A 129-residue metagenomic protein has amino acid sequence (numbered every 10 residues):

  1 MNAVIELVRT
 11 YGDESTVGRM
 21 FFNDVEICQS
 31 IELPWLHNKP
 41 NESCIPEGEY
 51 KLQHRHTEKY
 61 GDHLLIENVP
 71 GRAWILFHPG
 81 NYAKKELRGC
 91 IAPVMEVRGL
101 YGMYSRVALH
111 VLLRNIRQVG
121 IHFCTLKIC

Functional and structural regions predicted by a protein language model:
M1-C124, C129: Cell wall/extracellular polymer interaction/catalysis modules
